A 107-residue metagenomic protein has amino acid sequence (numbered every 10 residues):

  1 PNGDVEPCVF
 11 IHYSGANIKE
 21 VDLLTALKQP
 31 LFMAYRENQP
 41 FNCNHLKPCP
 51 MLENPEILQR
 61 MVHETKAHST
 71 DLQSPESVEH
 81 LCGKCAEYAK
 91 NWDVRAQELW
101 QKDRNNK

Functional and structural regions predicted by a protein language model:
P1-N2: Residue-level recognition of short loop/turn positions
V5, F10-K107: Flexible mid-to-C-terminal extensions adjoining Fe-S/redox cofactors in radical SAM and related proteins
